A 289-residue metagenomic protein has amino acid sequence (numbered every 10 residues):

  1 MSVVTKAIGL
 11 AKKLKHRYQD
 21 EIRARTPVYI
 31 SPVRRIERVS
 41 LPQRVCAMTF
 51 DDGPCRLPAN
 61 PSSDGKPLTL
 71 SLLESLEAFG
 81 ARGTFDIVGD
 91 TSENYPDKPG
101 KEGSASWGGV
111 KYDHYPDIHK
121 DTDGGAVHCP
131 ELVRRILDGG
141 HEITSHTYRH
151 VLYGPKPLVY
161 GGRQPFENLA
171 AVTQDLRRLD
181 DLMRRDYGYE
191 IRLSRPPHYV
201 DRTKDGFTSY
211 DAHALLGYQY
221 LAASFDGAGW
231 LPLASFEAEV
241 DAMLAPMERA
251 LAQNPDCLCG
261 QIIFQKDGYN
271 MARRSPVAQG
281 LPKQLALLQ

Functional and structural regions predicted by a protein language model:
M1-S2: N-terminal secretory targeting modules
G9-A171, D175-I191, P196, L287: Active-site beta->alpha N-cap acidic-glycine motif
K120-C129, R135-L137, Y148-Q289: Catalytic domains of cell-wall/extracellular-matrix polysaccharide-remodeling enzymes, centered on de-N-acetylation
